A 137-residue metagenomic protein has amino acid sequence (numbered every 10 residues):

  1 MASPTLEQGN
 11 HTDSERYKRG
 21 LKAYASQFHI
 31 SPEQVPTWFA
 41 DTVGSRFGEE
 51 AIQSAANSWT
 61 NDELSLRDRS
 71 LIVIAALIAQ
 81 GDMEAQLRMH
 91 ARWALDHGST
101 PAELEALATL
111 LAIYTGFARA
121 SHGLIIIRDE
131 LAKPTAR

Functional and structural regions predicted by a protein language model:
M1-R67, S121-R137: Acidic, glycine/proline-rich low-complexity segments that act as flexible tails and inter-domain linkers
F47, A76-M83, T115-G116: Short alpha-helix boundary/capping elements
A51, D68-L71, L87, L104: N-terminal alpha-helical segment
D68-L77, L107-L111: Short, structured motif recognition centered on aromatic/hydrophobic residues
S70, F117-A118: Substrate/cofactor-recognition hotspot
M83-A106, A120-L131: Extended intrinsically disordered, low-complexity coil regions enriched in Ser, Thr, Gly, Ala and often Pro
